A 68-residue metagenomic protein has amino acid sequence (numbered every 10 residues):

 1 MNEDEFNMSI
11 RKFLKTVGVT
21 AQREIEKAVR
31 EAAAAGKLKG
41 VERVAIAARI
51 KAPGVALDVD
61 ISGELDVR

Functional and structural regions predicted by a protein language model:
N2-R11, K27-R30, K37-R68: N-terminal intrinsically disordered, cationic/polar leader segments that include organellar targeting peptides
